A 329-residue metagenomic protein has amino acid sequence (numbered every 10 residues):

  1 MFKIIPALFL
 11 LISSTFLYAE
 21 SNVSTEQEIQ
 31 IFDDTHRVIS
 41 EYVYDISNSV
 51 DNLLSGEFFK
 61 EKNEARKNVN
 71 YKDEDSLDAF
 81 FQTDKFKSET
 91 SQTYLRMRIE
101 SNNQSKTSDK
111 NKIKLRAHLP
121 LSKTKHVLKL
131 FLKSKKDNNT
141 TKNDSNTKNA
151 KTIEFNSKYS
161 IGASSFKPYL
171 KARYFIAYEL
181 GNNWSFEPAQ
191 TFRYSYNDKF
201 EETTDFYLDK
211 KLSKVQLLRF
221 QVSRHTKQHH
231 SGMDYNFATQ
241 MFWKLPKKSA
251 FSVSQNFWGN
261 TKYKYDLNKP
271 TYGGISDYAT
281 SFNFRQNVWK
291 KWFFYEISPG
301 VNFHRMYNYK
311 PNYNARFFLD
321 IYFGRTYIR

Functional and structural regions predicted by a protein language model:
M1-E20: Classical Sec-dependent N-terminal signal peptides that target proteins to the secretory pathway
E20-R329: Transmembrane beta-barrel domains of bacterial outer-membrane proteins
